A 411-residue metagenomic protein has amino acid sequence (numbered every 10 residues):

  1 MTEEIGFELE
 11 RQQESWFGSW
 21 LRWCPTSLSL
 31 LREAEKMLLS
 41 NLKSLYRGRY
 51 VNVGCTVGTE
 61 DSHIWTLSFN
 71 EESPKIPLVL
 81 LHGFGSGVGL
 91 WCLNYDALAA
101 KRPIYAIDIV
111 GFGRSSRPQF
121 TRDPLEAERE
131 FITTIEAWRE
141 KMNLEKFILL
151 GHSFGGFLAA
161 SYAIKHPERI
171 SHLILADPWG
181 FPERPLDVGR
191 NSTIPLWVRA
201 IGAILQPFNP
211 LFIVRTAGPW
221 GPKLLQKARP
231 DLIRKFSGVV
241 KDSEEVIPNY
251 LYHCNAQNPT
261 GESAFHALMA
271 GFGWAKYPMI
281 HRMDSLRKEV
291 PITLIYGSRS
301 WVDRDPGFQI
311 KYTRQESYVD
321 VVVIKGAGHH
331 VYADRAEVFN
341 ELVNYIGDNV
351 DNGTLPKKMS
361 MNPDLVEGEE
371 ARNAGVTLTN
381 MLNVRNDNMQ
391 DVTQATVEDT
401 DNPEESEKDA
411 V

Functional and structural regions predicted by a protein language model:
M1-L78, A100-R102, Q119-I132, L144 (+4 more regions): Alpha/beta-hydrolase fold catalytic core
T2-Y46, P74, L125-T133, E140-K141 (+4 more regions): Flexible "cap/lid" subdomain of the alpha/beta-hydrolase fold that forms the substrate-access gate
S62-F120, M142, H152-L158, K165: Conserved HGGG/HGGXW glycine-rich cap/lid loop of the alpha/beta-hydrolase fold
I76, G83, G87, I104 (+7 more regions): Short amphipathic alpha-helical molecular recognition features
G85, I109-G113, G180, S300-W301 (+1 more regions): Alpha/beta-hydrolase active-site loop signature
N94, Y162, L342-I346: Hydrophobic residues on the short alpha-helix immediately C-terminal to a glycine-rich phosphate/catalytic loop
V302, V321, A327-E341: Catalytic histidine-centered segment of alpha/beta-hydrolase-like enzymes
